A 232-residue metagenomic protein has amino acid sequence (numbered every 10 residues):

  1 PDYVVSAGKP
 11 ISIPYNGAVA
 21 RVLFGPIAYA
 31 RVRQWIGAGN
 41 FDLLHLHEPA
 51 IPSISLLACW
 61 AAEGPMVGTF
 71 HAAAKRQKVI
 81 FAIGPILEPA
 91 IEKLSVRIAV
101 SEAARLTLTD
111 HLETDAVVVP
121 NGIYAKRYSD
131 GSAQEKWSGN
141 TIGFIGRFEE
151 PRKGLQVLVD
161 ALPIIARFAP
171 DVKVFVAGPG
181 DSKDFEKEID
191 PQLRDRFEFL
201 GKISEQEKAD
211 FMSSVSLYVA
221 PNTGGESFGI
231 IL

Functional and structural regions predicted by a protein language model:
D2-Q34: A short, charged, and often flexible helix/loop element on the N-terminal side of the glycosyltransferase catalytic
G25, L46-P52: Short His-centered aromatic/hydrophobic patch
F41, S213-S227: Acidic donor-binding loop of glycosyltransferase active sites
W60, A74, I80-A99, L106-H111: Membrane-proximal helix-turn-helix segments that form the acceptor-binding/catalytic region of lipid-linked
A103, G122: Carbohydrate-associated surface elements
Q134-K153, V159-P163, F175: Conserved donor-binding/catalytic core segment of Leloir-type glycosyltransferases
I145, D171-E186, G201: Glycosyltransferase donor-sugar binding loop
F185-L217: Nucleotide-activated donor-binding/catalytic signature segment of Leloir-type glycosyltransferases, i.e., the conserved
